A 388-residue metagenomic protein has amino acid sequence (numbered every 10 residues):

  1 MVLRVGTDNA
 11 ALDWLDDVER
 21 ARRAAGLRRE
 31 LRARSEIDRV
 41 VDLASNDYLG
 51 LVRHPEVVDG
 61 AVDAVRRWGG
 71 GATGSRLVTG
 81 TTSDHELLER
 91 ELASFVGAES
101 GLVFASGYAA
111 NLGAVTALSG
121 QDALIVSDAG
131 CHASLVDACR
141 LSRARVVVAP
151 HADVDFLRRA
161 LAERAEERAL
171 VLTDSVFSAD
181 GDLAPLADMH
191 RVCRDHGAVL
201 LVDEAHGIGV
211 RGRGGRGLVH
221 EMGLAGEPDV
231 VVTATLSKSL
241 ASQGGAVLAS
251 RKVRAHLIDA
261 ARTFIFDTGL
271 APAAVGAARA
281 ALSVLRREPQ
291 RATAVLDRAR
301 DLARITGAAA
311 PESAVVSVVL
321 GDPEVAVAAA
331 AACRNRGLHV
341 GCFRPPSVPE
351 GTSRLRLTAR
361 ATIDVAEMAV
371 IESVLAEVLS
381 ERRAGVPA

Functional and structural regions predicted by a protein language model:
L3-G71, A198: N-terminal "arm"/small-domain region of PLP-dependent enzymes with the aminotransferase-like
L51, P55, D59, D63 (+4 more regions): PLP-dependent enzyme catalytic core of the Aspartate aminotransferase-like
D59, D63-S106, A299: Conserved N-terminal alpha-helix of the aminotransferase class I/II PLP-enzyme fold
A114-A133: Conserved PLP-anchoring active-site segment centered on the Schiff-base-forming lysine
V147-V202: Active-site phosphate-binding strand-loop segment of PLP-dependent enzymes
M222-H256: Active-site PLP attachment segment
G269-E288, A294, R298, A308: Structural motif of enzymes handling amino- and sulfur-group chemistry
A294-G337, S347, G351-T352, A359-A361 (+1 more regions): Conserved PLP-binding catalytic core of the aspartate aminotransferase-like
